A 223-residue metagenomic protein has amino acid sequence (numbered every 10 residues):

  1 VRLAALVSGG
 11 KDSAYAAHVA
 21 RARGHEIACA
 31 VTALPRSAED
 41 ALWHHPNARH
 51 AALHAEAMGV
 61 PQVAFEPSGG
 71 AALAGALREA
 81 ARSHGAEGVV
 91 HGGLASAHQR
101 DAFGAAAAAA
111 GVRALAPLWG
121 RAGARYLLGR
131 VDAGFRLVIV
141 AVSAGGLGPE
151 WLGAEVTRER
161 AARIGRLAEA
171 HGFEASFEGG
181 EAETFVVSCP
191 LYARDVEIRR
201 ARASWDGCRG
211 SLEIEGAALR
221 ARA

Functional and structural regions predicted by a protein language model:
V1-R2, E39, H54, M58-V60 (+5 more regions): ATP/NTP-dependent adenylation/nucleotidyl-transfer catalytic domains that generate, transfer, or process NMP-activated
V1-V140, A170: ATP-dependent adenylation/nucleotidyltransferase module used to activate substrates
